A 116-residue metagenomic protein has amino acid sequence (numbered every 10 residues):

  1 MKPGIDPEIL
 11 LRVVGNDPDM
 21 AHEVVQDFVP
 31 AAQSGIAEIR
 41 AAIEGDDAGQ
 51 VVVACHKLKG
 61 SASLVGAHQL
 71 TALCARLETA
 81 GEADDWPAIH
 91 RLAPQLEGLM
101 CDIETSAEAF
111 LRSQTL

Functional and structural regions predicted by a protein language model:
M1-L116: Two-component system phosphorelay core
